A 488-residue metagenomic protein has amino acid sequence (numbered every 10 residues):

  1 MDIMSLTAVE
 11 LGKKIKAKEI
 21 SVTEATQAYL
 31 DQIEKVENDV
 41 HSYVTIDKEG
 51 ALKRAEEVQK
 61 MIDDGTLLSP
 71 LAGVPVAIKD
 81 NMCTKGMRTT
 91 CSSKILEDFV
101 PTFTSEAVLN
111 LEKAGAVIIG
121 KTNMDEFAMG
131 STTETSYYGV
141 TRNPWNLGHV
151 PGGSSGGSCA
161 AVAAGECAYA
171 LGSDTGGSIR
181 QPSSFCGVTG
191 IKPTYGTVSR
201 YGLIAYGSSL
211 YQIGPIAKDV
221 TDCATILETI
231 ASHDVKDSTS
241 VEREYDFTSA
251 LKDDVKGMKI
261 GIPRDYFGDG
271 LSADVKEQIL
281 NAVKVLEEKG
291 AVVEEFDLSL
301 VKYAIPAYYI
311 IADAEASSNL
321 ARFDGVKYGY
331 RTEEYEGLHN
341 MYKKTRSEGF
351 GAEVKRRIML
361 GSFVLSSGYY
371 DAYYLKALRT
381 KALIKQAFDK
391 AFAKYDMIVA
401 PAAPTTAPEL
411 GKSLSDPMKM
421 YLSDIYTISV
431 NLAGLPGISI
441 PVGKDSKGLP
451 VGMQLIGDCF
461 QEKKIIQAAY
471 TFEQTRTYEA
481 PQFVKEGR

Functional and structural regions predicted by a protein language model:
M1-K53, V275, E288-G290, F363 (+1 more regions): An N-terminal boundary/leader segment
A25-Y29, A307-Y308, V354-S362: Short alpha-helical scaffolding segments that buttress acidic/His motifs in well-ordered protein cores
Y29, A51, K79, L111 (+6 more regions): Conserved hydrophobic/aromatic pocket- or pore-lining residues that grip, position, or stack substrates in active sites
D31, K35, A164-Y169, T175-G270 (+5 more regions): Structural helix-boundary/capping segments
L71-C91, D254-G261, A314-K385, P436-P450: Short helix-loop capping/hinge segments that flank enzyme active sites or metal/cofactor-binding pockets
L71-I213, P263-D265, A314, A400-M418: Short glycine/serine-rich loop/turn segments
K94, D98, T239-R243, E333-N340 (+3 more regions): Short, surface-exposed loop/helix-turn segments at secondary-structure junctions that function as lids/hinges flanking
I119, V292-D297, I438: General small-molecule cofactor/ligand-binding pocket signal
